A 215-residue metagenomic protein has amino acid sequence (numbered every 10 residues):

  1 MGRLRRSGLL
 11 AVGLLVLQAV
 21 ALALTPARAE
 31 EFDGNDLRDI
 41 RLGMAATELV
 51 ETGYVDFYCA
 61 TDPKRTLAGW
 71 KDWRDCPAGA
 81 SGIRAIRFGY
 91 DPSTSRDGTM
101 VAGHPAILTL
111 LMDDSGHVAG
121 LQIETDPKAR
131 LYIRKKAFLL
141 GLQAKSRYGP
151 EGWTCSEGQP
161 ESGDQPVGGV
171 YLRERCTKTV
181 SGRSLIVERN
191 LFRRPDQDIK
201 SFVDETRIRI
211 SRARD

Functional and structural regions predicted by a protein language model:
M1-R6: N-terminal secretory signal peptides that target proteins for export/translocation
A11-A21: Bacterial N-terminal signal peptides
L24-P26: N-terminal signal peptide c-region/cleavage motif recognized by signal peptidases
A29-D75, D114-D215: Non-cytosolic coordination micro-motifs
D72-L121: Mid-chain, structured segments of secreted extracytoplasmic proteins
